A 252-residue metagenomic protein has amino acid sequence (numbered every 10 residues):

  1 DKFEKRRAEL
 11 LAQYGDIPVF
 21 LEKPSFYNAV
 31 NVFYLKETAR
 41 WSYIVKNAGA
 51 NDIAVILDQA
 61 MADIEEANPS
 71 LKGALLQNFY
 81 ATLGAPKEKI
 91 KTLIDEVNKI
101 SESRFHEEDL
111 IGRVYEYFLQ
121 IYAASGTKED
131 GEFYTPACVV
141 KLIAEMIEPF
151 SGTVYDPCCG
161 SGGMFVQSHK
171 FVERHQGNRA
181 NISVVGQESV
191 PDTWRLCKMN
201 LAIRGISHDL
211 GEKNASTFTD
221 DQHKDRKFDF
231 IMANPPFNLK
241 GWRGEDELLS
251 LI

Functional and structural regions predicted by a protein language model:
D1-F150, D209, K213-Q222: Non-catalytic, mostly N-terminal accessory regions of nucleic-acid modification and defense proteins
E129-A233, F237-L249: Conserved S-adenosyl-L-methionine
